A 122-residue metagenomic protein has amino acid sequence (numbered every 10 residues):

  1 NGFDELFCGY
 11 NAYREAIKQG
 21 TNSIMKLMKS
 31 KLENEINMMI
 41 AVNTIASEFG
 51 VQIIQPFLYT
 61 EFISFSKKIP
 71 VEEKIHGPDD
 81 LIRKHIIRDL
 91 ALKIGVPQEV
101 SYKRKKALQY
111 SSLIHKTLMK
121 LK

Functional and structural regions predicted by a protein language model:
D4-N22, E33-K122: Mid-to-C-terminal catalytic subdomains of enzymes that bind/position adenosyl phosphate moieties or nucleic-acid
I24-L27: A short acidic, glycine-rich active-site loop that binds or catalyzes chemistry on phosphate/adenosine moieties
S30: Basic, alpha-helical interaction scaffolds
